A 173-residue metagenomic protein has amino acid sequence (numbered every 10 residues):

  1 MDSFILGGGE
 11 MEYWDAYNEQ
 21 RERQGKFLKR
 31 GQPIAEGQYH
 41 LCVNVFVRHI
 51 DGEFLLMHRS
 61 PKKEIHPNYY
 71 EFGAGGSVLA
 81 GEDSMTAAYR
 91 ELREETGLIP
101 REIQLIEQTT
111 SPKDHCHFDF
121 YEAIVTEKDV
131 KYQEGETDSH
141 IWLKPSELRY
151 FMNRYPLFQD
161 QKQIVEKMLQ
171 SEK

Functional and structural regions predicted by a protein language model:
L6-G9, R23, N68, P112-K173: Nudix hydrolase/Nudix homology domain
E10-N44, R48-I50: Acidic, metal-coordinating catalytic segment for phosphate/diphosphate chemistry, firing primarily on the Nudix
A16, V47, L56, E122-A123 (+1 more regions): Conserved hydrophobic "DFG−1" position in protein kinase catalytic cores
P33-Q38, I65, Q108-F120: Acidic pyrophosphate-coordinating catalytic loop
C42-A74: A glycine-rich, hydrophobic loop/mini-helix early in the fold
L55-L56, G73-I106: The catalytic Nudix box helix
